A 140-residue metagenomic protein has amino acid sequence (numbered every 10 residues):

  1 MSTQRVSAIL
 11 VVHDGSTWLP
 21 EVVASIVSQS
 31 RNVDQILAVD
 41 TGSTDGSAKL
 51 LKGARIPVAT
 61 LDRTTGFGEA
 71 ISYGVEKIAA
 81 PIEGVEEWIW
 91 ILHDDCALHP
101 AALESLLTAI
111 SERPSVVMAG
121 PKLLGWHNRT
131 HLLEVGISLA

Functional and structural regions predicted by a protein language model:
R5-S7, Q35: Cell-envelope/extracellular polymer assembly enzymes that use nucleotide-activated donors
L10-E21, G42: Active-site beta-to-alpha loop of glycosyltransferases that engages the nucleotide-sugar donor
A24-V33: Short, acidic, metal-binding catalytic loop of nucleotide-sugar glycosyltransferases
D40-K49: A conserved acidic beta->alpha catalytic loop
T41, R63, L92-C96: Short acidic donor-binding/metal-coordinating loop in glycosyltransferase active sites
L61-P81: Glycine-rich, basic loop-to-helix element that forms the pyrophosphate-binding segment of sugar-nucleotide handling
E83-A97: Short beta-strand-to-loop acidic/aromatic patch adjacent to the donor-nucleotide binding site
P100-L133, I137: Conserved donor NDP-sugar-binding/catalytic core segment of glycosyltransferases
